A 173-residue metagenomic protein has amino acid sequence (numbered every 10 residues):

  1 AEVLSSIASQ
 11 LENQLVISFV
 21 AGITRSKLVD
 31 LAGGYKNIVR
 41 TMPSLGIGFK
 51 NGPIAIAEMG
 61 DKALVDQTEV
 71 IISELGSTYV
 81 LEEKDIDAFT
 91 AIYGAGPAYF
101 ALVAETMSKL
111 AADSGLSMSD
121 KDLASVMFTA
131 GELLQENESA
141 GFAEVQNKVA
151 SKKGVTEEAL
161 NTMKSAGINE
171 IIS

Functional and structural regions predicted by a protein language model:
A1-I56: Rossmann-like NAD(P)(H) cofactor-binding subdomain of soluble oxidoreductases
E2-S9, S26, D30, A63-S73 (+2 more regions): Replace "anionic and nucleotidyl ligands
V3, T24-K27, Q67, M107 (+4 more regions): Hydrophobic alpha-helical segments typical of transmembrane helices and their membrane-interface/capping positions
S9-L11, L31-A32, G46-F49, V70-I72 (+3 more regions): Solvent-exposed alpha-helices and their adjacent loops that cap or buttress functional pockets in soluble metabolic
K27-N37, P53-F89, Y99-E138: Internal alpha-helical scaffold of NAD(P)-dependent oxidoreductase catalytic cores
V39, I86-A91, F142-N147: Short pre-catalytic strand/loop immediately N-terminal to key active-site residues, enriched for Gly-Thr
A124-S173: NAD(P)-dependent Rossmann-like dehydrogenase/reductase catalytic/cofactor-binding core
